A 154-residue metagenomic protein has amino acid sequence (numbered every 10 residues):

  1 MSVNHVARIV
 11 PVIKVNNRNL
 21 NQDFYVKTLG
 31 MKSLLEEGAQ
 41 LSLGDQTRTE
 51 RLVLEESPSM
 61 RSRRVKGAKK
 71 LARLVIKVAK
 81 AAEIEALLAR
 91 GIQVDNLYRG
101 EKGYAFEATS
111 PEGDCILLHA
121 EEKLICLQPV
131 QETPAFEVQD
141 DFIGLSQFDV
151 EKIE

Functional and structural regions predicted by a protein language model:
M1-R8, V12-V15, M31, S42: Hydrophobic, proline/glycine-rich low-complexity stretches
V6-V15, R61-A89, Y104-P111, S146-E154: Vicinal oxygen chelate
P11, N21-Q22, F136-D140: Catalytic cores of nucleotide-enabled group-transfer and carboxylate-activating enzymes in metabolic and assembly-line
N21-V26, G113: Conserved active-site tyrosine of GNAT-family acetyltransferases
T28-L34, I92-D95: Conserved acetyl-CoA-binding loop of GNAT-fold acetyltransferases
K32-A68, C115-E122: Conserved short beta-strand elements that form part of the metal-binding/catalytic scaffold of enzyme active sites
R90-E154: Vicinal oxygen chelate
